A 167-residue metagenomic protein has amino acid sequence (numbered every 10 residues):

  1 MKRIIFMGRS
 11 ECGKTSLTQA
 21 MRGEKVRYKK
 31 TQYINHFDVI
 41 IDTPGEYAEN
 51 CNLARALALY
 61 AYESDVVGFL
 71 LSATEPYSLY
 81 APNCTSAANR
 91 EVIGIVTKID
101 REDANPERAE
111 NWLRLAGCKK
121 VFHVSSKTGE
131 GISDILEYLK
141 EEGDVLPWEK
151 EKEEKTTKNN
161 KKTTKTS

Functional and structural regions predicted by a protein language model:
M1-T43: Conserved G1/Walker A P-loop phosphate-binding module
C12, A48, E130: Short alpha-helical
R22, I41-S86, D103: Switch II of P-loop NTPase G domains
K30-Q32, L59, C84-T85, L113: Short secondary-structure boundary/capping segments
F37-D38, D65-V66, E91-I93: Loop/turn-to-beta-strand initiation segments
F69-H123, Y138: Conserved C-terminal guanine-recognition region of P-loop GTPase G domains, centered on the G4
E102-T163, S167: Canonical P-loop GTPase G-domain recognition
